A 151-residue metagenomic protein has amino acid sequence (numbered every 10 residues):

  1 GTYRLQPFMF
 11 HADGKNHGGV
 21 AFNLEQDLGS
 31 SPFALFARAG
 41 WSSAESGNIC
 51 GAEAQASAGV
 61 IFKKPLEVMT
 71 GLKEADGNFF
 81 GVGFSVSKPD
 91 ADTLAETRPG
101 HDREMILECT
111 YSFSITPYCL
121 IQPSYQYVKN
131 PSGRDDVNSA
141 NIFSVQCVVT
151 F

Functional and structural regions predicted by a protein language model:
G1-L94, C109: Detector for outer-membrane/organellar transmembrane beta-barrel domains, recognizing the amphipathic beta-strand
D13-H17, I49-E53, G100-E104, D136-I142: Transmembrane beta-barrel outer-membrane domains
S42-A44, A54, T116, S124 (+1 more regions): Alpha-helical transmembrane segments and their immediate juxtamembrane cytosolic regions
D90-T93, N130-R134: Short active-site-adjacent structural elements
I106-S112: Short glycine-rich, acidic/polar surface loops and turns
Y118, Y127-P131: Long, Lys/Arg- and hydrophobic-enriched amphipathic alpha-helices
S139-F151: Outer-membrane beta-barrel "beta-signal"
